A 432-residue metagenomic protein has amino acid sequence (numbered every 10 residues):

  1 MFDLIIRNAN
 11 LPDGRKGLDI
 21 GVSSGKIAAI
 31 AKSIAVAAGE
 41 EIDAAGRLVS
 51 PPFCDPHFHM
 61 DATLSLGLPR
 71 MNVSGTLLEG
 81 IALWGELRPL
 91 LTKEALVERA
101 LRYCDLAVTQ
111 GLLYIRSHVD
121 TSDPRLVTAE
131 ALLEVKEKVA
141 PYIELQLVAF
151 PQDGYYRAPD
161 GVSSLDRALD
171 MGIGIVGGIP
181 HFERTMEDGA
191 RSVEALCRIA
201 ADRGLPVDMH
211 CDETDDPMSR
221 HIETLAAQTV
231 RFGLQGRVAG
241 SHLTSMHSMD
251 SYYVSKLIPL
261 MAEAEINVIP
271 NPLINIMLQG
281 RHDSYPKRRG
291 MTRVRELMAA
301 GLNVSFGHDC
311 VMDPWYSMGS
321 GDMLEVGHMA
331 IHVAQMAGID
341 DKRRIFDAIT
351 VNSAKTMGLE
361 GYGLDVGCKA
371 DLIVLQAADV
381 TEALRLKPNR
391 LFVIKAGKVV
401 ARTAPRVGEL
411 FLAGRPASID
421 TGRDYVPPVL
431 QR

Functional and structural regions predicted by a protein language model:
M1-L18, V22-V36, R343-R432: Active-site microenvironment of metallo-dependent hydrolases
M1-R7, A35-G75: Replace "His-x-His-based motif
A9, G25, G46, H57 (+11 more regions): Divalent metal-coordination and catalytic microenvironments
L64-L96, G172-I175, H221-A239, A262-N267 (+2 more regions): Active-site gating loops and adjacent loop-to-helix segments of metal-dependent hydrolytic enzymes
L66-H118, L126-K138, S163-D170: Alpha-helical scaffold segments that flank or form the walls of functional sites
L83-E98, V148-P159, P180-E187: Active-site mouth loops of central-metabolism enzymes
V127-P141, A158-N267, D283-F306, Y362: Histidine/acidic residue-rich metal-binding segments in metalloenzymes
P206, A227-V238, I274-L278, R288-L375: His/Asp/Glu-enriched, well-ordered alpha-helical/loop segment that forms or immediately abuts the divalent-metal
